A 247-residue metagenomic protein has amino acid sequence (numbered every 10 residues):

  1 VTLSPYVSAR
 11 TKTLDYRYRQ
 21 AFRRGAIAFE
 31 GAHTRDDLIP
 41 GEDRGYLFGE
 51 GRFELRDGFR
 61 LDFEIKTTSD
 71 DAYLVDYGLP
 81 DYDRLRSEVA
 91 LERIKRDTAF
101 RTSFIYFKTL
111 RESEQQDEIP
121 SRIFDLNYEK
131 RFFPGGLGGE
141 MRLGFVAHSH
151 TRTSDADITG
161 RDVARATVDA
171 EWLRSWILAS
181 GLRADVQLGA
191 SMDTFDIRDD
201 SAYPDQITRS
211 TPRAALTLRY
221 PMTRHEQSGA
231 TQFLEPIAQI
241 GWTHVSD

Functional and structural regions predicted by a protein language model:
V1-D247: Outer-membrane beta-barrel proteins and related beta-barrel translocases across Gram-negative bacteria
